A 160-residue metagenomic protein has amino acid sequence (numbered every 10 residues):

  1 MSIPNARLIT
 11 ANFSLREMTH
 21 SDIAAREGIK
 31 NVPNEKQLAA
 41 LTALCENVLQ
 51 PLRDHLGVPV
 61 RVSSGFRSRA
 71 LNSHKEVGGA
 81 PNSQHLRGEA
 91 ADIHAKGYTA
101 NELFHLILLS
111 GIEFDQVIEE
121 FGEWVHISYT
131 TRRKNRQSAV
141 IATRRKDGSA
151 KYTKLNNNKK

Functional and structural regions predicted by a protein language model:
M1-H55, D147-K160: Extracytoplasmic cell-surface/polysaccharide-interacting catalytic and binding patches
K36-A40, P81, H94-A95: Short coil/turn segments at secondary-structure boundaries
E46-G78: Extended, low-complexity, intrinsically disordered C-terminal regulatory tails of eukaryotic serine/threonine kinases
V60, A91, V125: A broad, low-specificity signal marking well-ordered, structured residues that form hydrophobic/aromatic
G78-D92: Active-site microenvironments of hydrolase-like enzyme catalytic domains
N82, A95-K160: Catalytic cores and adjacent binding grooves of peptidoglycan-active enzymes
